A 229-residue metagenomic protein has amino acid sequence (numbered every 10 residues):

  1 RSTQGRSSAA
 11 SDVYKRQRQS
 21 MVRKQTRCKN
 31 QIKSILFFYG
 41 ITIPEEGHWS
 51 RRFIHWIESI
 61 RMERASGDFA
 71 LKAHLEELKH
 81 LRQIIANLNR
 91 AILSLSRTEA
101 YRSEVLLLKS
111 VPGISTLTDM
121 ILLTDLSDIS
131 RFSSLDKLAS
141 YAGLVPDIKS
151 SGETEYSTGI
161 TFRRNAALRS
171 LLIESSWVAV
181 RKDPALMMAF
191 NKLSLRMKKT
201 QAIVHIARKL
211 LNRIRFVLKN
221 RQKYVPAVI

Functional and structural regions predicted by a protein language model:
R1-Y14: Single conserved hydrophobic/aromatic residue that forms the stacking wall/gate of nucleotide- or nucleobase-binding
S11-I229: A detector of single, family-specific signature residues that are central to catalytic or substrate-handling motifs
